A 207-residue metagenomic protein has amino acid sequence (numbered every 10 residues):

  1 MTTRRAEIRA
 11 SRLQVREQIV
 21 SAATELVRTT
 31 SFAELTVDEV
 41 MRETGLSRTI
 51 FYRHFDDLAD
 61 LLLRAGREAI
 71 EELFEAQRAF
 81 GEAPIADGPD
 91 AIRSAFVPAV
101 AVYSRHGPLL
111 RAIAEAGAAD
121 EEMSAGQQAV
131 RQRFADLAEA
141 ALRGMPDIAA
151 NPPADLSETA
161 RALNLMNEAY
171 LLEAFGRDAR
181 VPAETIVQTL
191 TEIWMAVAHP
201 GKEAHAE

Functional and structural regions predicted by a protein language model:
T3, T29, A65-R93, R111 (+1 more regions): Amphipathic alpha-helical linker/stalk segments
Q14, Q18, L26-D60, R64: Helix-turn-helix
V15, I19-V27, L73, A99 (+1 more regions): Short hydrophobic clusters on alpha-helical segments that form packing/core surfaces in small helical domains
V20, R93, V97, Q132-R143 (+3 more regions): An amphipathic alpha-helix signature
F55, E115-D120: Short helix-capping/turn signature of helix-turn-helix
D60, R64, R78-R105, N151 (+2 more regions): Hydrophobic alpha-helical connector segments
A83-I85, R105, D120-E121, R131-L163 (+2 more regions): Hydrophobic alpha-helical bundle segments that form small-molecule/ligand-binding pockets
P89-A114, A129, R133-A140, N164-L165: Helical hydrophobic small-molecule/effector-binding pocket
